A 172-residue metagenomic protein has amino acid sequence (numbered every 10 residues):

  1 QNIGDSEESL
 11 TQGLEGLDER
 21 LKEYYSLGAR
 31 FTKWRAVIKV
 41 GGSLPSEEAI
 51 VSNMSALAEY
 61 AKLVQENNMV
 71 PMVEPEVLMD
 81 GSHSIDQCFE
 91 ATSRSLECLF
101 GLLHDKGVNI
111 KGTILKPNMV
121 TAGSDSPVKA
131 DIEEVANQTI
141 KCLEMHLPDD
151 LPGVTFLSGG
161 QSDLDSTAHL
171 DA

Functional and structural regions predicted by a protein language model:
N2-E7, E15-I38, S43: Long, hydrophobic/aromatic-enriched structural stretches that serve as scaffold segments
I3-D5, A36-A49, V77-H83, S124 (+1 more regions): Glycine-rich, proline-tolerant flexible connector loops at the mouths of alpha/beta enzymes
S6-R20, P45-Y60, R94: Glycine-rich anion/phosphate-binding loops
L21-A29, K62-E66, D105-I110, H146-P148: Acidic (Asp/Glu)-rich catalytic clusters
W34, V73, L115: Conserved, mostly hydrophobic/aromatic
G42-L44, V73, G107-N109: Domain-wide signal for the mature, well-folded portions of proteins, strongly enriched in nucleus-encoded organellar
E48-M72, E76, D80, I85-E90: Active-site acidic/histidine proton-transfer and metal-coordination neighborhood in alpha/beta enzyme cores
H83-A172: Active-site capping/gating regions of soluble enzymes
